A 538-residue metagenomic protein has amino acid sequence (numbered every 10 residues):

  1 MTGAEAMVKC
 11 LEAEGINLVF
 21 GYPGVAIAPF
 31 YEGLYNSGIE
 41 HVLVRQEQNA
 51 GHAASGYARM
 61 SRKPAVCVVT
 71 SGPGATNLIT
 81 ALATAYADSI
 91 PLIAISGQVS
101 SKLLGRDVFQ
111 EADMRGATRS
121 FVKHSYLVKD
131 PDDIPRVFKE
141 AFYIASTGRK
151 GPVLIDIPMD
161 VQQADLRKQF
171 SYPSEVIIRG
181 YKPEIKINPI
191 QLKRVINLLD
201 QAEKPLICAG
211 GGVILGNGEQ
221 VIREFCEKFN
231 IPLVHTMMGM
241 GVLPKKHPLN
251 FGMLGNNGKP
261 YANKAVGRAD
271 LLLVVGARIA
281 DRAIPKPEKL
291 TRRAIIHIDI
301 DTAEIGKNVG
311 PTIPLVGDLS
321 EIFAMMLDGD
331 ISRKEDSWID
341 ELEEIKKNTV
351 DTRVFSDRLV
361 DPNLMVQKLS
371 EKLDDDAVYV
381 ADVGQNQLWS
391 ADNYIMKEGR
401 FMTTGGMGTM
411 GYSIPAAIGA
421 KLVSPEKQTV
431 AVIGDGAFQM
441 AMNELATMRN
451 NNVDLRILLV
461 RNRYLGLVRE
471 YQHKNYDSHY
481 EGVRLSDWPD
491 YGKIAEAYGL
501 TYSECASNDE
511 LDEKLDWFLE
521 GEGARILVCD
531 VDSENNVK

Functional and structural regions predicted by a protein language model:
M1-I331, K372-D375, D454-L459, W517: N-terminal alpha/beta PP-like core and its mobile active-site loop of ThDP/TPP-dependent enzymes
A4-M7, V25, F30-L34, E343-A420: Active-site diphosphate/adenylate-binding microenvironment
Q46-E47, R106-D107, K182-I196, L254-G258 (+5 more regions): A general structural motif
I95, D107-Q110, G306-N308, P314-V316 (+2 more regions): Thiamine diphosphate
F121-H124, I177-Y181, E343-R358, Y498: Short glycine/proline- and acidic residue-enriched helix-loop micro-motifs that form flexible lids or anion-recognition
D132, L192, T291-V383, G492 (+1 more regions): Phosphate/pyrophosphate-binding active-site segments
L154, H297, V380, V432-I433: Generic enzyme active-site microenvironment
D156-V161, G384-Q387, D532: A glycine-rich phosphate-binding loop feature that marks nucleotide/adenosyl-phosphate handling sites
